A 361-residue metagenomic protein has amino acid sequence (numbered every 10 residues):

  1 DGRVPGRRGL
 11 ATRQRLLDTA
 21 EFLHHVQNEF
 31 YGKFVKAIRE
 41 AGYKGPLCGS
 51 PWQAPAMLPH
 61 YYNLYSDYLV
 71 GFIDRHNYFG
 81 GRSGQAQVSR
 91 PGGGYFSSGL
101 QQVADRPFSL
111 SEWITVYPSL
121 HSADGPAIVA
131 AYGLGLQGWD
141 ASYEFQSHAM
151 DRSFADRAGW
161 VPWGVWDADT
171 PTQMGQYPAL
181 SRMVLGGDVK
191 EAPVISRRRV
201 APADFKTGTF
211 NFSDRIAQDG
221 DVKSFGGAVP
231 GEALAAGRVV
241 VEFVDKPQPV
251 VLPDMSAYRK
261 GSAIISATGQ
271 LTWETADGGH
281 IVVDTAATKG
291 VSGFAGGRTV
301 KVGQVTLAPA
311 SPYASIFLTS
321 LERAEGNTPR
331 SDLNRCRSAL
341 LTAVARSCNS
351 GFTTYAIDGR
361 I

Functional and structural regions predicted by a protein language model:
D1-A37, P51-Q53, P59-H60: Polysaccharide-binding and catalytic clefts of secreted carbohydrate-active enzymes
V4, D74-N77, Y143, A287 (+1 more regions): Low-complexity, compositionally biased segments
Q27-L47, P55, H60-G80, G84-S262 (+2 more regions): Catalytic-core region of carbohydrate-active enzymes that cleave or remodel glycosidic bonds
V239-I361: C-terminal beta-sandwich/jelly-roll accessory domains of carbohydrate-active enzymes
